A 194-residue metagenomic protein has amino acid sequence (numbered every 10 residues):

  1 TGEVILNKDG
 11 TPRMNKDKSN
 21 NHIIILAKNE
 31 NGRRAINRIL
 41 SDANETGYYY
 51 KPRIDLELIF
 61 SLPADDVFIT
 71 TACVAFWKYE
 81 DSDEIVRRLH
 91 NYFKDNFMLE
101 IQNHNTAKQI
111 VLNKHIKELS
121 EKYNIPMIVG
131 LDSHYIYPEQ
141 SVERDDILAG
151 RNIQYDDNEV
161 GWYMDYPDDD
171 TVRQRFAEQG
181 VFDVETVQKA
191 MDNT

Functional and structural regions predicted by a protein language model:
T1-N193: Phosphodiester-processing cores and adjacent nucleic acid-binding clamps
